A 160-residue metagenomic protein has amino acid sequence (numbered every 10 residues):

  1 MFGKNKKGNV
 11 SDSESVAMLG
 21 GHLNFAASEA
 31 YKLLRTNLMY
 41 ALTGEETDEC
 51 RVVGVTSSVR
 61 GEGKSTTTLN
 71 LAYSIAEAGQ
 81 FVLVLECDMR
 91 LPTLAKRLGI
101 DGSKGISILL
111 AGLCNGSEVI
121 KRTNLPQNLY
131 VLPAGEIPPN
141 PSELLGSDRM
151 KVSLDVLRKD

Functional and structural regions predicted by a protein language model:
M1-D160: P-loop NTP-binding module
